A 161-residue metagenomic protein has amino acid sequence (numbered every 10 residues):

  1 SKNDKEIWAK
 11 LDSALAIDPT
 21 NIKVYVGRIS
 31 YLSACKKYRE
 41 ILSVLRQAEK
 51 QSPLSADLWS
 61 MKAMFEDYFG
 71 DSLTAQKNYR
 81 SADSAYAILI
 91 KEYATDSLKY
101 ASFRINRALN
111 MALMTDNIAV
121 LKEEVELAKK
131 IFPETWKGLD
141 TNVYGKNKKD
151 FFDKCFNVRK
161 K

Functional and structural regions predicted by a protein language model:
K2, K36, G70, K77 (+1 more regions): Residue-level detector of the short coil/turn that links helix A to helix B within each tetratricopeptide repeat
A14, Q47-A48, A82, L89 (+1 more regions): Canonical positions in the second alpha-helix
V24, L58, E92, K99-F103 (+1 more regions): TPR alpha-solenoid repeat register
L98, F103, N110-K161: Terminal, low-structured helical/coil segments at or just beyond the last alpha-helical repeat
